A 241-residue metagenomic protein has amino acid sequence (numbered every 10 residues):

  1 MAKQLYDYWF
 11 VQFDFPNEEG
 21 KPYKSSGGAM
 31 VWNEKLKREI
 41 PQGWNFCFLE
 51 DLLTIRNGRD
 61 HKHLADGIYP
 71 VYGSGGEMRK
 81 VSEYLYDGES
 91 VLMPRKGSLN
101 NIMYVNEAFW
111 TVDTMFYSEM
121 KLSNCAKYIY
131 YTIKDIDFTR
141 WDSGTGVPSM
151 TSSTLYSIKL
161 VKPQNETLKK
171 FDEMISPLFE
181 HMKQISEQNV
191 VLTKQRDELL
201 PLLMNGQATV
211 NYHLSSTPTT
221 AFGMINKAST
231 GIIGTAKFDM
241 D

Functional and structural regions predicted by a protein language model:
M1-Y8, S25-G73, V161, N165-K169 (+2 more regions): Non-catalytic DNA-recognition/assembly elements of restriction-modification systems
K21, S26, L49, H63 (+11 more regions): Residue-level signal for well-ordered alpha-helical segments
G73-I158: A short beta-sheet element
L214-S215: Long, non-globular segments of proteins
